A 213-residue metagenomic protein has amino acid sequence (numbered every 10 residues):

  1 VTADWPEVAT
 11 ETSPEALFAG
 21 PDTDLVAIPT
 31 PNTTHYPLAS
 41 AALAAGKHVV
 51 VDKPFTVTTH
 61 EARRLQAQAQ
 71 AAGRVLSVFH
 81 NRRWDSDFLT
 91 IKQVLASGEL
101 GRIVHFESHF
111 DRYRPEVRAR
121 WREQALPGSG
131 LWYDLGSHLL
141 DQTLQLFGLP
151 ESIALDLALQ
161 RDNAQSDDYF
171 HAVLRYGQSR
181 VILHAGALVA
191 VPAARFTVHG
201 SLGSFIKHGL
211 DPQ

Functional and structural regions predicted by a protein language model:
V1-T2: Conserved SAM-binding loop
W5-Q68: Beta-loop-alpha module in the N-terminal Rossmann-like domain of NAD(P)-dependent dehydrogenases, especially those
V8, A45-K47, A72-R74, Y176-S179: A short helix->loop->beta-strand "cap" motif at the edges of active sites that frequently abuts
T12, V51, H80, A154-L157 (+1 more regions): Short loop/edge segments at beta-strand edges and connector loops that shape dinucleotide/nucleotide cofactor-binding
T12, V51, L76-V78, E107 (+1 more regions): Hydrophobic residues in well-ordered beta-strands that form the structural core
R63-N81, G101-S108: Rossmann-fold dehydrogenase core element
R82-D156, Q160-N163: Predominantly a Rossmann-like dinucleotide-binding segment in NAD(P)-dependent oxidoreductases
D141-P212: Contiguous beta-strand/loop segments that form the cofactor/metal-binding neighborhood of enzyme cores
